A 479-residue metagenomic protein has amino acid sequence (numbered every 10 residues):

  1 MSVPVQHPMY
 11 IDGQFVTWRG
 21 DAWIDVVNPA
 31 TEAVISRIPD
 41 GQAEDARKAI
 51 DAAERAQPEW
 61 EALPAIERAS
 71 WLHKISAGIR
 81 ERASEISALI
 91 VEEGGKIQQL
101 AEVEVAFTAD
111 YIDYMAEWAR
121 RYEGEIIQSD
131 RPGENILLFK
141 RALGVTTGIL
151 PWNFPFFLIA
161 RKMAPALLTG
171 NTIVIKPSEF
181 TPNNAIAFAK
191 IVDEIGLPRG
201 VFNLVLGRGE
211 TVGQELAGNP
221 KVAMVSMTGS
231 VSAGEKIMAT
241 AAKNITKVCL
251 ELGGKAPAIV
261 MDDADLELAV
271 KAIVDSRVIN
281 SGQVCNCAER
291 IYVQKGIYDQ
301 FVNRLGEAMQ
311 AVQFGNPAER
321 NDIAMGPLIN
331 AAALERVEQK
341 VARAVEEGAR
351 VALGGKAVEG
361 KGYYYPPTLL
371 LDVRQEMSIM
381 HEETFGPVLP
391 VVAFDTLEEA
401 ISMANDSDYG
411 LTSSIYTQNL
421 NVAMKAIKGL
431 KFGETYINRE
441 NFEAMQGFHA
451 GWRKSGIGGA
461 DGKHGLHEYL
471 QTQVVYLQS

Functional and structural regions predicted by a protein language model:
M1-A30: Hydrophobic face of amphipathic alpha-helices that form TPR/SEL1-like repeat modules and related alpha-solenoid
T31-S36, V222, I259, A357 (+1 more regions): Conserved C-terminal structural/oligomerization subdomain of aldehyde/semialdehyde dehydrogenase
E32, R68, I90, I112 (+9 more regions): Residue-level signal for inorganic ion chemistry
A33-Y122, G133: Glycine-rich loop-to-alpha-helix module at the N-terminal edge of alpha/beta enzyme cores
I35-G41, A56-A62, T147-G148, A258-M261 (+5 more regions): Short, well-ordered beta-strand elements within core beta-sheets of diverse protein domains
Q57, E61, S76-A83, S87 (+19 more regions): Structural signal for hydrophobic packing residues in well-ordered secondary-structure cores of soluble enzyme domains
G124-L268, D322, F394: Rossmann-like NAD(P) dinucleotide-binding subdomain of oxidoreductase/dehydrogenase enzymes
S232-R374, I437: ALDH superfamily catalytic-core signature
